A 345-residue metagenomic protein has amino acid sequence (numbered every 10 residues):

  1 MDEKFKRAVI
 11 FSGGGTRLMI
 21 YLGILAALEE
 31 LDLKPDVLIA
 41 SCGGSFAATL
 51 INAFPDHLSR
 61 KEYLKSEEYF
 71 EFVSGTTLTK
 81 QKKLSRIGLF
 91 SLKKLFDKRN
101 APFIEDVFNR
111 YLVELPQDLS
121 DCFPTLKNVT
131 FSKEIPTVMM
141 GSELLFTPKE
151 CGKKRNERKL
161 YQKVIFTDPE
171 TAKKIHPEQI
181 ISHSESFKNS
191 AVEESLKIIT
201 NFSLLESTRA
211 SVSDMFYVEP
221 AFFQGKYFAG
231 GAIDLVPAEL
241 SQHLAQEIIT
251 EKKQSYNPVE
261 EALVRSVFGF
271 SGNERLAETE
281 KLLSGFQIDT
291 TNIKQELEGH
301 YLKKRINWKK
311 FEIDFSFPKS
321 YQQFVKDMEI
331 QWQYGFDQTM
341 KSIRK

Functional and structural regions predicted by a protein language model:
M1-L38, T49-K345: Patatin-like phospholipase
C42: Catalytic nucleophile serine of serine hydrolases, specifically the conserved "nucleophile elbow" pentapeptide
S45-A47: Transmembrane-helix signature of multi-pass solute transporters
